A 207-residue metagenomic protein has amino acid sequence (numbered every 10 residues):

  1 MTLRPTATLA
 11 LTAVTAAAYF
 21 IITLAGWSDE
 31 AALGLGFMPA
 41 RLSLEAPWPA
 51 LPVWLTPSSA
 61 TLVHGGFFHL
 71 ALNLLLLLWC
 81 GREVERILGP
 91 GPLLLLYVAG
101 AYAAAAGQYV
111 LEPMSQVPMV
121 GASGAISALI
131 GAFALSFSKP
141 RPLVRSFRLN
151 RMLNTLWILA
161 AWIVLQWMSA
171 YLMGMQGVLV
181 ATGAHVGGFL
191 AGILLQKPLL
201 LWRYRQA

Functional and structural regions predicted by a protein language model:
M1-A207: A detector for small-residue-rich transmembrane helices and their helix-helix packing motifs
